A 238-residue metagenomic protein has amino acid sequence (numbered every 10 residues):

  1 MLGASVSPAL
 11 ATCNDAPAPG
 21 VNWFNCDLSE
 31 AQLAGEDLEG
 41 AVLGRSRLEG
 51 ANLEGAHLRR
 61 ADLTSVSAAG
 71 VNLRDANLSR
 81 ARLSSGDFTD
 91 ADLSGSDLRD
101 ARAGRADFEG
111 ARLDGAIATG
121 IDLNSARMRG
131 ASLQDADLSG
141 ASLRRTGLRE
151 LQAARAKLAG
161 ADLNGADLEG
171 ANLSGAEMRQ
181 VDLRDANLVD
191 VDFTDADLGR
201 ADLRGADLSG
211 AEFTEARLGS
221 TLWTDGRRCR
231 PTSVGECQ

Functional and structural regions predicted by a protein language model:
M1-A9: C-terminal segment of classical bacterial N-terminal signal peptides
A9-Q238: Tandem repeat scaffolds
